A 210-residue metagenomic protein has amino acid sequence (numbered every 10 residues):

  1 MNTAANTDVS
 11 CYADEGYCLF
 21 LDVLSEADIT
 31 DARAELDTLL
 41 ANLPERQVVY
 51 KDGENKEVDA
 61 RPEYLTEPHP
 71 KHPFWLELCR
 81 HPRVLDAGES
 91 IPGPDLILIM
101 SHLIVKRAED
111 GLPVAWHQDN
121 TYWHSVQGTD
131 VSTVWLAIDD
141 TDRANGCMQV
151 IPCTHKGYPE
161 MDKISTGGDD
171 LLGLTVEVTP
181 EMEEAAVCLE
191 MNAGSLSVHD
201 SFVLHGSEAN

Functional and structural regions predicted by a protein language model:
M1-E15, F20-W116, N120-S125, K163: Non-heme Fe(II)-dependent double-stranded beta-helix
S25-T38, I138-K156: Internal hydrophobic scaffold segments of catalytic domains
K71, I99, D130, A144-G146 (+1 more regions): Residues that flank catalytic or metal-binding motifs in active/ligand-binding sites
F74, A87, V134-A137, G206: Short, hydrophobic/aromatic alpha-helical segments in well-folded domains
I91, H117, H124-R143, E190-A193 (+1 more regions): Short, conserved beta-strand element in jelly-roll/cupin
L103-D110, T121, G128-D130, A137-R143 (+1 more regions): Short acidic/polar capping segments at secondary-structure boundaries
T121-Y122, V131, S201, H205-N210: Glycine-rich phosphate/pyrophosphate-binding beta-alpha loops
T141-E208: Double-stranded beta-helix
